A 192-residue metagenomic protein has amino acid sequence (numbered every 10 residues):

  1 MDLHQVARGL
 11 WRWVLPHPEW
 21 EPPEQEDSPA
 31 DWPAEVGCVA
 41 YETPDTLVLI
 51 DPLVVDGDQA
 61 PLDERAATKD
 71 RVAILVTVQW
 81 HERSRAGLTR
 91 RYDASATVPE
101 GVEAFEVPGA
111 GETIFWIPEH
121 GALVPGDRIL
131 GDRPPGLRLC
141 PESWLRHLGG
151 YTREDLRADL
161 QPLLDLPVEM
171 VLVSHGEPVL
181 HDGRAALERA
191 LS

Functional and structural regions predicted by a protein language model:
M1-D45, Y92: Zn-dependent metallo-beta-lactamase
D2-H4, W11, L15-P18, T46-D56 (+1 more regions): Metallo-beta-lactamase
P23-Q25, D58-E64, D132-L137: A short, polar/proline- and glycine-enriched secondary-structure boundary/capping micro-motif
D31, A66-A67, L163-L164: Structural motif
C38, D63, L160-Q161: Short hydrophobic/charged patches on amphipathic alpha-helices used for structural packing and interfaces
T43, T77, T113: Ser/Thr-centric signal marking residues that sit in or immediately flank functional binding/regulatory motifs
P44-L47, R65-V72, V168: Short, surface-exposed connector motifs at secondary-structure boundaries
V54-E100: Active-site metal-binding motif and surrounding structural segment of the metallo-beta-lactamase
